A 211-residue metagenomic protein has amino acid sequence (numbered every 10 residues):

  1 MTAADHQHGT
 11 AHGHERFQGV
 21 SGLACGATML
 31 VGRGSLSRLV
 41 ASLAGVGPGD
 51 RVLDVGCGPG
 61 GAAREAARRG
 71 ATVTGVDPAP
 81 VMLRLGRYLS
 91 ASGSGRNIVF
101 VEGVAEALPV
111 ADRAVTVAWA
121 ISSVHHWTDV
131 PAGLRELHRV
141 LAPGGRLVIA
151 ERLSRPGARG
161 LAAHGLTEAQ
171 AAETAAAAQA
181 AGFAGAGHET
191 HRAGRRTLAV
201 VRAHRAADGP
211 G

Functional and structural regions predicted by a protein language model:
A4-R33, R146-R202: C-terminal alpha-helical "lid/dimerization" subdomain adjacent to the S-adenosyl-L-methionine
L30-D50: Conserved alpha-helix/loop element of class I SAM-dependent methyltransferases that forms part of the SAM/SAH-binding
R51, G145-R146: Short glycine-centered segments of the SAM/dcSAM-binding site in methyltransferase folds
R51-A107: Class I SAM-dependent methyltransferase SAM/SAH-binding core
E106-V117: A short acidic, Gly/Pro-enriched loop at the edge of an enzyme's catalytic core that lines a small-molecule cofactor
V117-V130: A short SAM/SAH-binding and catalytic strip from SAM-dependent methyltransferases
P131-P143: A short glycine-rich, Lys/Arg-flanked "PGG" loop and its adjoining helix->strand segment in the class I
R202-G211: C-terminal lobe and adjacent flexible extensions of AdoMet/dcAdoMet transferase-like proteins
